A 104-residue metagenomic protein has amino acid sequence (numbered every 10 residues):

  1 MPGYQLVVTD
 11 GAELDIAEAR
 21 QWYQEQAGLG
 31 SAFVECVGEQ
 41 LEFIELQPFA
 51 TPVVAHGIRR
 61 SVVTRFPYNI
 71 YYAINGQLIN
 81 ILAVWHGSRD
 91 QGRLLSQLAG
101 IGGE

Functional and structural regions predicted by a protein language model:
M1-Q5, D10, H56-I58, A73 (+1 more regions): Small, basic N-terminal interaction modules of short regulatory proteins
M1-V34, E104: Arg/Lys-rich, positively charged N-terminal/basic patches that mediate binding to nucleic acids
D10, D15, C36, Q40-F43 (+2 more regions): Residue-level recognition of specific faces of alpha-helices
A19, F33, Q40, L94-Q97: Amphipathic alpha-helical interface surfaces
A32, P52-V54, G92-L94: Short, hydrophobic secondary-structure boundary micro-motifs
E39-T64: A short, surface-exposed loop/turn module that caps and links secondary-structure elements
N69, A73-E104: Enriched for short, Lys/Arg-rich terminal
